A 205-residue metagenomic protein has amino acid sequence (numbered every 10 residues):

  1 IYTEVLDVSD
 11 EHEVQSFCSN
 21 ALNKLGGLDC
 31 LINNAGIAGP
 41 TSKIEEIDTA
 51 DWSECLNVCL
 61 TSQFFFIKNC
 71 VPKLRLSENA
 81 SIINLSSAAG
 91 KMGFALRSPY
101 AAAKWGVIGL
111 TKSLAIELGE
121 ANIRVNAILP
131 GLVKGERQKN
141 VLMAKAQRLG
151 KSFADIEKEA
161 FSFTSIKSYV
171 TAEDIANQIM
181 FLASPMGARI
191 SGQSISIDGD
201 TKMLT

Functional and structural regions predicted by a protein language model:
V5-F17, T49: The beta1-alpha1 cofactor-binding region of Rossmann-like NAD(H)/NADP(H)-dependent oxidoreductases
A38-T41, M92, S168, I179-M180 (+1 more regions): Short C-terminal tail/terminal secondary-structure segment of NAD(P)H-dependent dehydrogenase/reductase domains
S42-I44, D51-L56, A160: Substrate-binding pocket helix/loop in short-chain dehydrogenase/reductase
I44-E45, M92-S98, E120-A121, K167 (+1 more regions): Active-site loop immediately N-terminal to the catalytic Tyr-X3-Lys motif of short-chain dehydrogenase/reductase
I67, A103, T111: Active-site helix of classical SDR
S87: Residue(s) in the substrate-gating loop at a strand-loop-helix junction that position the organic substrate next
G119, R124, I190-G192: Short, small/polar-rich loop/turn modules that mediate ligand/substrate recognition or access, typified
